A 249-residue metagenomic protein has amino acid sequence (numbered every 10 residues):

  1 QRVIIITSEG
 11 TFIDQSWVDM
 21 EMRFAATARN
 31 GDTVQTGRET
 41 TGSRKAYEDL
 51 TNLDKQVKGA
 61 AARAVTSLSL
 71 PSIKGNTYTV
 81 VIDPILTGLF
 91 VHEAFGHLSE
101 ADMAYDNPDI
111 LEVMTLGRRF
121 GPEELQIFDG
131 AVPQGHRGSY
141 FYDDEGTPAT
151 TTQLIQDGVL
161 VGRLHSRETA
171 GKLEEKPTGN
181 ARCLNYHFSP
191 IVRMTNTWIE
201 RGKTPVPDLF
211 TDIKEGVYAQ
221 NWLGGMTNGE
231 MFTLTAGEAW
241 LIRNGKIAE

Functional and structural regions predicted by a protein language model:
Q1-T150, Q156-V159, T195, N244: Active-site bordering "gate/hinge" segments that shape substrate access to catalytic or cofactor-binding pockets
Y105, L111-E249: Dual-mode signal for accessory low-complexity, basic/Gly-rich regions
